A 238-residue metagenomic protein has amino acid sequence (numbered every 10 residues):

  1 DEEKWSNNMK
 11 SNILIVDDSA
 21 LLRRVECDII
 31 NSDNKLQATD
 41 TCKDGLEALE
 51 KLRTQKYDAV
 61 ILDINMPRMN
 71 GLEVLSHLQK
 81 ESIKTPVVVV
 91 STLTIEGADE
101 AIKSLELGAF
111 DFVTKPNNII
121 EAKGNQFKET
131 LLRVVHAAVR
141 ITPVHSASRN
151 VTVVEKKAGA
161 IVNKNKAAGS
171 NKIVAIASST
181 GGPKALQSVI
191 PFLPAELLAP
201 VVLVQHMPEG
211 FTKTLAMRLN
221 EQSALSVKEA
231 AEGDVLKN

Functional and structural regions predicted by a protein language model:
D1-E3: Acidic, Ala/Val/Gly-enriched low-complexity intrinsically disordered segments
W5-N238: Strand-loop microenvironment adjacent to phosphate/nucleotide-handling motifs in alpha/beta enzyme folds
